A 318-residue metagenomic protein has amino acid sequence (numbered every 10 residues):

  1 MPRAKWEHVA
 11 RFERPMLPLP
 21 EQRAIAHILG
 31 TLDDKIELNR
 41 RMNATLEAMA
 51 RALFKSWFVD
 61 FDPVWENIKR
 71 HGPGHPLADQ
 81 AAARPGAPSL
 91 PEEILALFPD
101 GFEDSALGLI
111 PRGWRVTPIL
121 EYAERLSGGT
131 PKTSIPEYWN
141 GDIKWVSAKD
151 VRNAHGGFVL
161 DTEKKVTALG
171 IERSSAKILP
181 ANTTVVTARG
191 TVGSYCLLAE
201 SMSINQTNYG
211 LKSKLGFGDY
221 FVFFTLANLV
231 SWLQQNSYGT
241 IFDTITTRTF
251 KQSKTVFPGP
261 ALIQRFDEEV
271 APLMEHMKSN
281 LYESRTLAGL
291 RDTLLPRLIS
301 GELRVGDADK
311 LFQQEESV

Functional and structural regions predicted by a protein language model:
M1, K5-W6, S147-K149, E163-L229 (+3 more regions): A short beta-sheet element
P15, L19-D60, S89-T130, L262-R265 (+1 more regions): Non-catalytic DNA-recognition/assembly elements of restriction-modification systems
R23, D62, A154-G157, Y195-C196 (+1 more regions): Short helix/loop capping segments that flank catalytic or ligand/cofactor-binding pockets
N67-P99, L303-V318: Amphipathic heptad-repeat alpha-helical coiled-coil/stalk segments that mediate oligomerization, filament/stalk
L95, R112-G157, G170-S175, T191 (+1 more regions): Low-complexity, Lys/Gly-biased intrinsically disordered segments
F221-F224, N236-Y238, K254-E269: Generic long, charged, amphipathic alpha-helical segments
